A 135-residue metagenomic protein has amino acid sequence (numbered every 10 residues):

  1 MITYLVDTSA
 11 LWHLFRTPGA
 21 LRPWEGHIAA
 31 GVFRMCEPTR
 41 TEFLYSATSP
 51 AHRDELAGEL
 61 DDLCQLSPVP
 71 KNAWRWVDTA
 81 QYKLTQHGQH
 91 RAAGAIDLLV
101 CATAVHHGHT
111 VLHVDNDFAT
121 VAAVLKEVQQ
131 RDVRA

Functional and structural regions predicted by a protein language model:
M1-M35, Y45-G58: Short, well-structured N-terminal submotif of metal-dependent ribonuclease cores
M1-T3, C101, V105-A135: Acidic, PIN/NYN-like endoribonuclease modules and their adjacent C-terminal/linker elements
D7-T8, T39, V114: A secondary-structure boundary/capping signal
L11-W12, L44, A119, R131: Nucleotide phosphate-binding site architecture
L21, R40, R53, W74-V77 (+1 more regions): A general structural signal for well-ordered alpha-helical segments in protein cores
E37, V69-P70, R131-R134: Residues at the C-termini of beta-strands that transition into short coil/loop
E42-F43, W76, T120-V121: Phosphate- and divalent-cation-binding pockets in alpha/beta enzyme and binding domains that engage nucleotide-derived
Q65-V114: Active-site neighborhoods of divalent-metal-dependent phosphate/nucleic-acid chemistry enzymes
